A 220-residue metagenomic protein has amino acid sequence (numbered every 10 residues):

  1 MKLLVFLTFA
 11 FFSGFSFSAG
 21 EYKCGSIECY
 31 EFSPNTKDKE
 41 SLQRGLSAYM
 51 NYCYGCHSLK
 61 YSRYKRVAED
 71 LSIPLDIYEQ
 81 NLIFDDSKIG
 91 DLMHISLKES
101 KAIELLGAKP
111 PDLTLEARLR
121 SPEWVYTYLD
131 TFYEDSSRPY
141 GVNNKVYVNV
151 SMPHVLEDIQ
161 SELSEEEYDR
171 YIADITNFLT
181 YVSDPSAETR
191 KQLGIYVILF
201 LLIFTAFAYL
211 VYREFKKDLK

Functional and structural regions predicted by a protein language model:
M1-T8: Sec-dependent signal peptide recognition, specifically the positively charged N-region followed immediately by
S13-S16: N-terminal signal peptide c-region/cleavage motif recognized by signal peptidases
E21-S47, S58-E69, P185-K191: Electrostatic cytochrome c docking/interface patches
Y49-K60, I175: The canonical Cys-X-X-Cys-His
H57-S62, P153, E157: Detector for the c-type heme attachment site
S72-K145, V150-Y168: Electron-transfer interface patches adjacent to heme c in soluble/periplasmic c-type cytochromes and di-/multiheme
S161-V197: Short, aromatic-rich amphipathic segments at membrane interfaces that lie adjacent to a transmembrane helix or signal
R190-L193, L202-K220: Juxtamembrane interface at the cytosolic side of transmembrane helices
